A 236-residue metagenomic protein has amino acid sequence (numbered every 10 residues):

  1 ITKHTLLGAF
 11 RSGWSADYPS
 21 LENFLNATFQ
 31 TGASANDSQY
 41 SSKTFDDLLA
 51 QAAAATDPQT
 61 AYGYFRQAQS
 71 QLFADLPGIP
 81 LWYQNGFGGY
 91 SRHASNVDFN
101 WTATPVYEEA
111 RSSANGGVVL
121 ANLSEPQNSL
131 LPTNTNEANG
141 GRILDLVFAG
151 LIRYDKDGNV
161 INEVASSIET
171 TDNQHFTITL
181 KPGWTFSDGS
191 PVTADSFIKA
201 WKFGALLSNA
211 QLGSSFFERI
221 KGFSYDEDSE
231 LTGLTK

Functional and structural regions predicted by a protein language model:
I1-Q127: Detector for C-terminal structural segments
H4, L76, G116-V118, L146 (+3 more regions): Extracytoplasmic
T28, Q71, Y154, G204-L207: Phosphate/oxyanion-binding loops and surfaces in catalytic or ligand/nucleic-acid-binding neighborhoods
A33-S38, L48-T56, T133-A138, T179-P191: Second-shell loop/turn segments in exported
K43-A50, Q59-S70, D145, A149 (+4 more regions): Solvent-exposed, polar/charged alpha-helical surfaces in well-ordered, non-transmembrane soluble domains, broadly
G78, W82, E169-S187: Periplasmic solute-binding protein
Y90-H93, V97-N100, T104-G117, I161-S167 (+2 more regions): Surface-exposed, Gly/Pro/Thr- and Asp/Glu-enriched linker/hinge segments that connect structured elements
N122-D172: N-terminal lobe/hinge region of extracytoplasmic solute-binding protein
